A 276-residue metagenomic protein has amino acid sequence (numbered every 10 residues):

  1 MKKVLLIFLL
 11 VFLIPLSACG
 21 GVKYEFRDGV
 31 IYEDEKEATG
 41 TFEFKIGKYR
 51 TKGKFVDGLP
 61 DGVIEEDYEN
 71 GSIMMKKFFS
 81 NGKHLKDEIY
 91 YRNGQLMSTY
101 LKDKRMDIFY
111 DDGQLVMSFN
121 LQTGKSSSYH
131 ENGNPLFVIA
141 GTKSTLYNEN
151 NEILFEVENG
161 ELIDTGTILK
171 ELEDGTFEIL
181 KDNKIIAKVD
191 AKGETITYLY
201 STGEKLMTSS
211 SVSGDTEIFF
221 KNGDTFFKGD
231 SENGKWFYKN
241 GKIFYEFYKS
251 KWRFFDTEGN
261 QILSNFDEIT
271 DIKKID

Functional and structural regions predicted by a protein language model:
M1-V4: Positively charged n-region of N-terminal signal peptides that target proteins for export
I7-P15: Bacterial N-terminal signal peptides
I14-D276: Glycine/tyrosine- and acidic-biased, solvent-exposed loop/turn segments at the edges of beta-strands
